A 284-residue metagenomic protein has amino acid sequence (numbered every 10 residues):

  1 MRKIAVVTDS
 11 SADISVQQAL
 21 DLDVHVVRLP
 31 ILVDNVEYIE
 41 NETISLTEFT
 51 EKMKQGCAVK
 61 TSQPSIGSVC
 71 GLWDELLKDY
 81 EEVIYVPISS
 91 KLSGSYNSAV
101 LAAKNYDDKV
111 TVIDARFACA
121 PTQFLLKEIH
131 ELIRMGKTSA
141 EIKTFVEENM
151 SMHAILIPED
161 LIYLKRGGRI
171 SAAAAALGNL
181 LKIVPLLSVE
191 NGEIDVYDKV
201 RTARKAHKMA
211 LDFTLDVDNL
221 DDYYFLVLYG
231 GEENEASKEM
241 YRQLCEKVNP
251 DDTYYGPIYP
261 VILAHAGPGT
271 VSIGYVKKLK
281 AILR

Functional and structural regions predicted by a protein language model:
M1-V6, L77-D79: Long, low-complexity, intrinsically disordered polar/charged segments
R2-K3, S11-H25, P30-L32, V36 (+3 more regions): Mixed-charge interfacial surface used for oligomerization/domain docking and macromolecular partner engagement
I4-Q63, S68: N-terminal glycine-rich anion-binding loop in soluble enzyme alpha/beta folds
G56-S90, S98, K143: Glycine-rich phosphate- or other oxyanion-binding loops that anchor nucleotides, phosphorylated ligands
